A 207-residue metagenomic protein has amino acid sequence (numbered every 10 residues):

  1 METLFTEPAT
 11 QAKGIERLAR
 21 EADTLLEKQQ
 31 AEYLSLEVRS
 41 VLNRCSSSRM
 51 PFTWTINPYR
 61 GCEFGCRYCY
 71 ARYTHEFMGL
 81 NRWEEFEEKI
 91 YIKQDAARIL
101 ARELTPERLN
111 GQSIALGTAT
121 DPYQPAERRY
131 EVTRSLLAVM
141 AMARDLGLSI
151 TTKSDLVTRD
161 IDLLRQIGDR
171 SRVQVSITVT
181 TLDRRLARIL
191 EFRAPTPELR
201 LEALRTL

Functional and structural regions predicted by a protein language model:
M1-L26: Polybasic, low-complexity association/targeting segments
T24-Y59, R67-S176, T180-R188, T196-T206: Conserved Radical SAM active-site core
